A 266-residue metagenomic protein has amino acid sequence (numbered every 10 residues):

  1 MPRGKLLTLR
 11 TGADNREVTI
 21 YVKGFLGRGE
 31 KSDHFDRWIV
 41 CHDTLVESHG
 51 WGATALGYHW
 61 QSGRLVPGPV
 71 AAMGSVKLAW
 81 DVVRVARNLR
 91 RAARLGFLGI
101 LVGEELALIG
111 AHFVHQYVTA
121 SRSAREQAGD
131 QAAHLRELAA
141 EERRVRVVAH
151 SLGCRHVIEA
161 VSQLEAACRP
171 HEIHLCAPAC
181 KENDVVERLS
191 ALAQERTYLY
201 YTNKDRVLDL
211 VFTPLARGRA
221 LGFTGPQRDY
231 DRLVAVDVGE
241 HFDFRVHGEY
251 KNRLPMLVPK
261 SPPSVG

Functional and structural regions predicted by a protein language model:
P2, L6-L7, T19, G29 (+4 more regions): Serine-dependent carboxylesterase/thioesterase catalytic core of lipase-like alpha/beta-hydrolase/SGNH enzymes
R10-G12: Short, Lys/Arg-rich flexible segments
R16-F25: Short beta-strand element of the alpha/beta-hydrolase
K23, H150, H241: Histidine-centered divalent metal-coordination motifs
L208-G266: C-terminal catalytic-base region of ester-bond hydrolases, centering on the histidine of the charge-relay
